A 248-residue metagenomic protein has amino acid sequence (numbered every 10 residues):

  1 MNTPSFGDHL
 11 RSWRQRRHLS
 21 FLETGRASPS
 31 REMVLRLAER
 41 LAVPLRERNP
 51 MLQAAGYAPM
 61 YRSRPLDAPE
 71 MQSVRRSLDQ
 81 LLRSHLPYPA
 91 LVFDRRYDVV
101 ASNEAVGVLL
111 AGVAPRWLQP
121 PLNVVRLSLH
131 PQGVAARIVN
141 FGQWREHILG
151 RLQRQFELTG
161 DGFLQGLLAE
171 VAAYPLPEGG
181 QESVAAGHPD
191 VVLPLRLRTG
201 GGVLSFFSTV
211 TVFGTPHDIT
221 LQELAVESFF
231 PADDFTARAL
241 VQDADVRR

Functional and structural regions predicted by a protein language model:
M1-R17: A short, Lys/Arg-rich alpha-helix, primarily the initiator
T3, E32-L35, E39-M71: Short amphipathic recognition helices of helix-turn-helix/homeodomain-type DNA-binding modules
L10, V34, R48, L78-D79: Generic structural marker for isolated residues within well-ordered, non-membrane alpha-helices of soluble domains
W13, L22, A54: Residues in the recognition helix of alpha-helical DNA-binding motifs
H18-P29, R36-A38: Recognition helix of helix-turn-helix/homeodomain-like DNA-binding domains that insert into the DNA major groove
L19-F21, R62-S77, L82-S84: An N-terminal domain-cap segment
E70, D79-P87, F93, V100-R248: Hydrophobic protein-protein interaction segments
